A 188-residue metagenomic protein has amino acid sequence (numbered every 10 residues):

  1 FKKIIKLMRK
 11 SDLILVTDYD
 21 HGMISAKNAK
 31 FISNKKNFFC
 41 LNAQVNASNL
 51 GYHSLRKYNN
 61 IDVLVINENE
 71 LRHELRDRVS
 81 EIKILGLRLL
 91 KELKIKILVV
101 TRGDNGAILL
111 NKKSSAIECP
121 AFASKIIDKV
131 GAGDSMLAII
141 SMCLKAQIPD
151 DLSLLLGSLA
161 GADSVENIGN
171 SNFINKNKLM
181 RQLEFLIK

Functional and structural regions predicted by a protein language model:
K3, L7-L13, T17, I24-N60 (+1 more regions): Conserved phosphate-binding/catalytic region of the ribokinase-like
H21-G22, L71: Short acidic, S/G/P-rich loop/turn micro-motifs used as interaction or catalytic elements
N60-N69: Non-cysteine beta-strand/loop elements that form the S-adenosyl-L-methionine
